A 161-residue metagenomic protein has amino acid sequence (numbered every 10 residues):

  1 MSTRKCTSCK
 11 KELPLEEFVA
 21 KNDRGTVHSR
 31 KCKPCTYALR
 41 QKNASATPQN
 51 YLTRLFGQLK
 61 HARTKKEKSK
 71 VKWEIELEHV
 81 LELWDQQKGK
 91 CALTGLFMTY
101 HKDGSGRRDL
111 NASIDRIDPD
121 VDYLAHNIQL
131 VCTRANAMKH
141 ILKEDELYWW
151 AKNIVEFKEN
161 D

Functional and structural regions predicted by a protein language model:
M1-L93, L124, M138, D145-F157: Contiguous alpha-helical segments
L13, I114-D115: Single, functionally critical "micro-switch" positions that shape active/binding sites and transmembrane helices
K72, S113-I114: Short gly/ser/thr-rich secondary-structure transition/capping motifs
L96-T99: Acidic glycine-/aspartate-rich tracts in secreted/extracellular proteins
K102-R107, N111, I117-Q129, A137-D161: Polybasic, low-complexity binding patches
